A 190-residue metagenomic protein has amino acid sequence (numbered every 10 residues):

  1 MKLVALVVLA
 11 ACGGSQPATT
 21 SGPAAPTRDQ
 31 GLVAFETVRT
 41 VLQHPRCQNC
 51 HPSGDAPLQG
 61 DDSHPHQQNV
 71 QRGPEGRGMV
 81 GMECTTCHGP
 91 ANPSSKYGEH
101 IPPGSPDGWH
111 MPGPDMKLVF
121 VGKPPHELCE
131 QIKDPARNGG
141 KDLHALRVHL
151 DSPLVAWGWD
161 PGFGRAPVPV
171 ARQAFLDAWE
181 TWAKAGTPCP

Functional and structural regions predicted by a protein language model:
M1-V7: Sec-dependent signal peptide recognition, specifically the positively charged N-region followed immediately by
V4, L42, G78-M82: Flanking scaffold residues of small Cys/His-coordinated metal-binding clusters
C12-G14: N-terminal Sec signal peptide cleavage junction
G22-V41, P57, D61-G76: Electrostatic cytochrome c docking/interface patches
E36, P45, N92, E99-P190: C-type cytochrome heme-c attachment and multiheme electron-transfer modules
P45-G54, G81-N92: The canonical Cys-X-X-Cys-His
H51-P52, Q59-S63, K96-H100: Short, solvent-exposed loop/turn and secondary-structure capping segments
